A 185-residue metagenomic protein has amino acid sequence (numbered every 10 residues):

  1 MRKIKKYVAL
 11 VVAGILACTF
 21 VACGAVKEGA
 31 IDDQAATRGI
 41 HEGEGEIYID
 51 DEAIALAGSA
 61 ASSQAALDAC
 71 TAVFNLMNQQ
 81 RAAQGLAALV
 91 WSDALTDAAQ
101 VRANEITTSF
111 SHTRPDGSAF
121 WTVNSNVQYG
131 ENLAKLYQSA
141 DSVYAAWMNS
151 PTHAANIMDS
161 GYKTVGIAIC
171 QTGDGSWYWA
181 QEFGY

Functional and structural regions predicted by a protein language model:
R2-V11: Bacterial N-terminal signal peptides that target proteins for export
T19-A22: C-terminal motif of bacterial Sec signal peptides marking the signal peptidase cleavage site
G24-K27: Bacterial signal peptide processing site
G43-T108: A short alpha-helix/helix-coil micro-patch that ends at or immediately precedes a cysteine
A83-D97, F110-F120, A154-C170: Surface-exposed patches in mature extracellular/periplasmic domains of secreted proteins
D97-D141, I157: Short, surface-exposed glycine/acidic/tryptophan-bearing loops
Y137-Y185: Disulfide-stabilized extracellular recognition modules
